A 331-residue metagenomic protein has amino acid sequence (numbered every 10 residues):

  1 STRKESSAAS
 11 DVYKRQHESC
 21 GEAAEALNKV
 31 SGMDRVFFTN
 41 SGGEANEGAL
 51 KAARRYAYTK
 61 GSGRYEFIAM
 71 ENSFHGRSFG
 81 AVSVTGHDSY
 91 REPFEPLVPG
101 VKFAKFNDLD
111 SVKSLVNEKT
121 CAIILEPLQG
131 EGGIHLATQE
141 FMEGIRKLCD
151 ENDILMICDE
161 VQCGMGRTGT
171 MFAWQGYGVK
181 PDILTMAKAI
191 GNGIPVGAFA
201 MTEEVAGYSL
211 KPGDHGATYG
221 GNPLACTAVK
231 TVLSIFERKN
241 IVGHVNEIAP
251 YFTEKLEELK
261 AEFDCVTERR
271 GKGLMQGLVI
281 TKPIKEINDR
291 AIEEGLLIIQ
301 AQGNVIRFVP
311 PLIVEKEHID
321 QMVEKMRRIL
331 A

Functional and structural regions predicted by a protein language model:
S1-A9, Y13: Single conserved hydrophobic/aromatic residue that forms the stacking wall/gate of nucleotide- or nucleobase-binding
E22-A122: PLP-dependent aspartate aminotransferase-fold enzymes
N117, H135-G169: Catalytic PLP-binding core of fold-type I/II PLP enzymes
T170, G176-Y208, G221-C226: Active-site PLP attachment segment
E204, L224-H244, E257-D264, I313-E317: Amphipathic alpha-helix from the class-I
E237-E294: Conserved PLP-dependent catalytic core of the aminotransferase class-I/II
E237-K239, E247, P311-A331: PLP-dependent enzyme catalytic core of the Aspartate aminotransferase-like
L278-V279, L297-V323: Conserved PLP-binding active-site segment of the aspartate aminotransferase-like
